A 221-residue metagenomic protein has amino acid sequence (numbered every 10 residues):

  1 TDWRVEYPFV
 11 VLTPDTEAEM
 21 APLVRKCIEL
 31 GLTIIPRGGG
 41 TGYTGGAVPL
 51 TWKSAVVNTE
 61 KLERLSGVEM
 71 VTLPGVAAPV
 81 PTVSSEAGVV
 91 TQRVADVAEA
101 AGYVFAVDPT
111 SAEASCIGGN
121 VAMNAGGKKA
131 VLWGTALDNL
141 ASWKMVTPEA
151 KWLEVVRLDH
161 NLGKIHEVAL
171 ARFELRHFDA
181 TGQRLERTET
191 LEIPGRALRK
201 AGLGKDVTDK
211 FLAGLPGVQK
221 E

Functional and structural regions predicted by a protein language model:
T1-R25, G42-T82, T110: N-terminal flexible segment immediately upstream of the FAD-binding catalytic core in FAD-dependent oxidoreductases
G31: Beta-strand-rich binding-surface signature of beta-sandwich/beta-barrel folds used to engage anionic ligands
R37-T41: Glycine-rich beta-strand-to-loop/alpha-helix junction loops that act as flexible
R64-G75, P81-E221: FAD-binding subdomain of flavoenzyme oxidoreductases
